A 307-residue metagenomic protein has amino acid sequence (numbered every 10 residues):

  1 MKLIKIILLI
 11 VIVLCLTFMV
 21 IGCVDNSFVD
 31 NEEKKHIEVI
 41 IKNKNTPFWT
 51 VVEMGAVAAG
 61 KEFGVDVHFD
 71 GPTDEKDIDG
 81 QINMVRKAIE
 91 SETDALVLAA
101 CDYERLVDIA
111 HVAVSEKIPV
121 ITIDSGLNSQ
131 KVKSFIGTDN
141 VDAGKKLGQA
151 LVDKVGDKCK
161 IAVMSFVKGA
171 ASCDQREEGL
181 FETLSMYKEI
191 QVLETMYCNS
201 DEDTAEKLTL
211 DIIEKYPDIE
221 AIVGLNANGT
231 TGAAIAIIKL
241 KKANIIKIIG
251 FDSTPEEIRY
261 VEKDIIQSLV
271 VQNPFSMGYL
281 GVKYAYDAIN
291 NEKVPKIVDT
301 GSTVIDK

Functional and structural regions predicted by a protein language model:
M1-H36, I89, H111-I118: Short, low-complexity disordered leader/linker segments with a strong preference for bacterial N-terminal type II
E33, M164, A171-S172, T183-L184 (+1 more regions): Hinge/cleft segment of the Venus flytrap/periplasmic-binding protein
H36-G55, A59, F63, H68-R86 (+4 more regions): Extracytoplasmic "Venus flytrap"
F48-V65, A143-L147, A171-I190, T204 (+3 more regions): Short, solvent-exposed amphipathic alpha-helices that sit in or adjacent to ligand/effector-binding or catalytic
K61-D74, K160-S165, L184-E202: Short beta-strand elements in bilobed, periplasmic/extracellular small-molecule ligand-binding domains
Q81, I136-I161, T204-E206, T254-E257 (+1 more regions): Hydrophobic alpha-helical segments within soluble ligand-binding/sensing domains
I89, D94-V114, L180, E194 (+1 more regions): Hydrophobic alpha-helical
Y103-D142, K160, D252-K263: Flexible loop/hinge segments that line or gate small-molecule binding clefts
